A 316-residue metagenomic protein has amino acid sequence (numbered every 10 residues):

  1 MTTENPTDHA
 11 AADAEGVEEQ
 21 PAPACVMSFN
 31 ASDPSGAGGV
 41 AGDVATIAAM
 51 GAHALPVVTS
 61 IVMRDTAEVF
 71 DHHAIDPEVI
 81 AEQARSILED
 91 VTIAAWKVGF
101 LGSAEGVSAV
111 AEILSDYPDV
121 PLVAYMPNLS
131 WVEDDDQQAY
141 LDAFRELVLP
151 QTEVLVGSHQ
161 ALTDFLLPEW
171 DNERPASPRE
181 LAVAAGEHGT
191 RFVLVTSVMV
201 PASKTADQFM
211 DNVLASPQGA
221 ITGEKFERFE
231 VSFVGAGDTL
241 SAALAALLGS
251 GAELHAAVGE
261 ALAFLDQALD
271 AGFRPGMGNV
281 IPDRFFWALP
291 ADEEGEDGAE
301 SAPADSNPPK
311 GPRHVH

Functional and structural regions predicted by a protein language model:
T2-E4, P23, D71-A74, H255-H316: Charged C-terminal helix
T3-S28, V44-W131, Q138, W287-A291 (+1 more regions): Conserved N-terminal subdomain of the carbohydrate kinase-like
E15-P23, G39, D207-G223: Acidic-glycine-rich active-site phosphate/pyrophosphate-binding loop
F29-S35, I221-V234: Short pre-catalytic strand/loop immediately N-terminal to key active-site residues, enriched for Gly-Thr
T46, D164, V231-L254, V258: Short, small-residue alpha-helix embedded
G51-L55, A220-T222, L247-A261: Phosphate-handling active-site elements
D134-I221: Conserved phosphate/ATP/ADP-binding segment of small-molecule kinases
